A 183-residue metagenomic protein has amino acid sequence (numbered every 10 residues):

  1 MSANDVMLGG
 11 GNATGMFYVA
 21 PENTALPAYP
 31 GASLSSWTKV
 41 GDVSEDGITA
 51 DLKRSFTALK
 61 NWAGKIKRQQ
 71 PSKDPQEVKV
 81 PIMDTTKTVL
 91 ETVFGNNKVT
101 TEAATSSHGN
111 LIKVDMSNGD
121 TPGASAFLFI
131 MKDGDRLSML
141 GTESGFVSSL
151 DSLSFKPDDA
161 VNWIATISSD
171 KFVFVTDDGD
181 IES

Functional and structural regions predicted by a protein language model:
M1-D42: Polar/acidic, low-complexity leader/linker segments enriched in S/T/G and N/D
A32-S36, W62-G64, Q70, A103-V114: Surface-exposed ligand/attachment interfaces on beta-rich extracellular proteins
V40-D42, T49-K53, S138-F146: Short amphipathic beta-strand/extended segments with alternating polar/hydrophobic composition
D51-K79: Short, solvent-exposed beta-alpha or beta-beta edge segments that form flexible loop/patches at the rim of ligand
K65-R68, F129, S152-F155: Beta-strand-rich interaction surfaces with strong enrichment in secreted/lumenal proteins
R68-L90, D158-F174: Oligomerization/assembly interface segments of phage tail-like spikes and tubes
T88-K132: Short helix-loop boundary/capping segments
G134-S183: Mixed-charge, glycine-accented linear interaction segment located at domain edges/termini
